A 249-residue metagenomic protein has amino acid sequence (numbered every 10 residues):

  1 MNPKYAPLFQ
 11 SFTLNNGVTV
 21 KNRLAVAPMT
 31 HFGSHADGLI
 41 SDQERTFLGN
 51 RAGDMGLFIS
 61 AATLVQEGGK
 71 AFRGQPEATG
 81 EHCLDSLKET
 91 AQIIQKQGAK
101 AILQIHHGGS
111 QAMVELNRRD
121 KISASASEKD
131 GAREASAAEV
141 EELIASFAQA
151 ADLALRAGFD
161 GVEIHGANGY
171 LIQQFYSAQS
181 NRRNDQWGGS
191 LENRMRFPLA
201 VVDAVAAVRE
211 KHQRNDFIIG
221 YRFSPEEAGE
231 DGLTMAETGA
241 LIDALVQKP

Functional and structural regions predicted by a protein language model:
M1-P28, I94, A206-R214: N-terminal amphipathic alpha-helix/helix-capping segment at the start of soluble metabolic enzymes
R23-A25, L57-I59, K100-Q104, G161-E163 (+1 more regions): Structural preference for beta-strand elements that scaffold enzyme active sites
V26, R51, I94, L103 (+4 more regions): Conserved, mostly hydrophobic/aromatic
A36-I40, I144-A145, L153-L155, W187-A200 (+1 more regions): Active-site glycine- and acidic-residue-rich loops that bind and position anionic ligands or nucleotide-like cofactors
E44-E67, R156-G161, Q247-P249: Catalytic domains of carbohydrate-active enzymes, especially glycoside hydrolases
V65-Q66, M113-A135, F175-E192: Aromatic- and acidic-residue-enriched carbohydrate-binding clefts of CAZyme catalytic domains
Q75-I102, Q179-I219: Alpha-helix-loop-beta-strand connector modules within alpha/beta enzyme cores
K100, H106-F159: Non-globular sequence segments
